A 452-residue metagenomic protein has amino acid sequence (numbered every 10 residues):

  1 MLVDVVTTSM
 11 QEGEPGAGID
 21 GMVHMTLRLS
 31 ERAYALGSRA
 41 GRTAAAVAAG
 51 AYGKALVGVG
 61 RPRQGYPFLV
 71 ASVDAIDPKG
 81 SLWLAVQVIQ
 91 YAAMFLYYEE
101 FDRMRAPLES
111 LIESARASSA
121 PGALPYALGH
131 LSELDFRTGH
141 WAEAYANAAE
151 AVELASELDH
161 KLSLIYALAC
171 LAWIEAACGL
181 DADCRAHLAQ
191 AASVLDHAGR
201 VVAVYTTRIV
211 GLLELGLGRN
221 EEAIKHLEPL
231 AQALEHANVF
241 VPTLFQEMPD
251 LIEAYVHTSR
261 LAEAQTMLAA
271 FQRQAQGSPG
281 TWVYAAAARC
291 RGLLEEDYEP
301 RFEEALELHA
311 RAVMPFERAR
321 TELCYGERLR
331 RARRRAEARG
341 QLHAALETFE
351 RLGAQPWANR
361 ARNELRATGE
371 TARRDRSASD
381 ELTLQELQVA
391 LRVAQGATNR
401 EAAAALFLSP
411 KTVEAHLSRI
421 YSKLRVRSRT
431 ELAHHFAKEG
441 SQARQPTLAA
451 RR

Functional and structural regions predicted by a protein language model:
M1-Y166, I174: Internal alpha-solenoid helical repeat scaffolds
D4, A51, Q90, H130 (+9 more regions): "A position-specific structural signal for the A-helix of alpha-solenoid helical repeats
V6-G13, A17, L56, F95-L96 (+12 more regions): Residue at a conserved register position within TPR or TPR-like alpha-solenoid repeats
T7, L27-S38, V70-P78, E109-A120 (+6 more regions): Amphipathic alpha-helical segments of tetratricopeptide repeats
T43, L82-W83, S118, G122 (+9 more regions): Residue signature of alpha-solenoid helical repeat architecture, marking inter-repeat boundaries and helix-start
R366, A372-R452: Helix-turn-helix DNA-binding segment
